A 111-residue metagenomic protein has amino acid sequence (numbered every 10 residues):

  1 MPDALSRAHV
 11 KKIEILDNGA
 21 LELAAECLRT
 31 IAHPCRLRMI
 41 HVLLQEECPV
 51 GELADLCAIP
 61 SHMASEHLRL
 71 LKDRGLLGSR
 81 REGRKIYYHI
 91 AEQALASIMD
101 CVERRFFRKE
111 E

Functional and structural regions predicted by a protein language model:
M1-L23, A94-E111: Amphipathic alpha-helical dimerization/coiled-coil segments that flank or bridge DNA-binding/regulatory modules
I15-P60, E82-Q93: N-terminal helix-turn-helix DNA-binding core of bacterial DNA-binding proteins
C27, R74, R84-I86, D100-R104: Short, structured secondary-structure boundary patches
D55, K72-D73: Alpha-helical residues within the helix-turn-helix
H67: Residues within the DNA-recognition helix of helix-turn-helix
